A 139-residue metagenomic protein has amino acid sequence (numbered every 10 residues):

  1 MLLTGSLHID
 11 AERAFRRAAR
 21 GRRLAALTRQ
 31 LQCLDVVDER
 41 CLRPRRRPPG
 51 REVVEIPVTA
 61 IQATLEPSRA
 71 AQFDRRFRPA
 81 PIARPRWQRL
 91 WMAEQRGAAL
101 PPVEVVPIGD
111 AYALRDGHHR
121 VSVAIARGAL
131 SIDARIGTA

Functional and structural regions predicted by a protein language model:
M1-A126: Short, charged/polar connector segments at secondary-structure boundaries
A129-S131: Ligand-binding loop in jelly-roll beta-barrel domains
A134-A139: Long, charge-dense
